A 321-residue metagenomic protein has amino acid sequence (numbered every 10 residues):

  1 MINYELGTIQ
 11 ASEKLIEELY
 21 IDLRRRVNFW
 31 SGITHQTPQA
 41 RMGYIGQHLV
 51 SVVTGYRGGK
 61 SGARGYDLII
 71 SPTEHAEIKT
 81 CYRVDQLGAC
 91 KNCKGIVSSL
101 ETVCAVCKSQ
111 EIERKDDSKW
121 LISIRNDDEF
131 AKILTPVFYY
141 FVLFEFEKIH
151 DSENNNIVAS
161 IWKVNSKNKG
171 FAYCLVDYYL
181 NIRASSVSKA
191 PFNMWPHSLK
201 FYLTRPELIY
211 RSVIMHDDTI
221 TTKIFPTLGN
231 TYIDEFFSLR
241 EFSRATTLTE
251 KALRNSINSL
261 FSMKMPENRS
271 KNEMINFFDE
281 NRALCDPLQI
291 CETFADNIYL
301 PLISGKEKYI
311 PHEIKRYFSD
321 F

Functional and structural regions predicted by a protein language model:
M1-G65, I69-E74, I78-F321: Nucleic-acid endonuclease domains
